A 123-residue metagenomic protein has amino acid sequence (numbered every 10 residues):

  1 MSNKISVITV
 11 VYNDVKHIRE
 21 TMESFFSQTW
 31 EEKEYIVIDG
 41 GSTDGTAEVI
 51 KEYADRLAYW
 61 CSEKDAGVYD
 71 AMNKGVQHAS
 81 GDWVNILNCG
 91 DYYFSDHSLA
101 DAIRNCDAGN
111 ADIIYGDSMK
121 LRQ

Functional and structural regions predicted by a protein language model:
M1-Q123: Nucleotide-sugar donor-binding/catalytic module of glycosyltransferases that assemble extracellular/cell-envelope
